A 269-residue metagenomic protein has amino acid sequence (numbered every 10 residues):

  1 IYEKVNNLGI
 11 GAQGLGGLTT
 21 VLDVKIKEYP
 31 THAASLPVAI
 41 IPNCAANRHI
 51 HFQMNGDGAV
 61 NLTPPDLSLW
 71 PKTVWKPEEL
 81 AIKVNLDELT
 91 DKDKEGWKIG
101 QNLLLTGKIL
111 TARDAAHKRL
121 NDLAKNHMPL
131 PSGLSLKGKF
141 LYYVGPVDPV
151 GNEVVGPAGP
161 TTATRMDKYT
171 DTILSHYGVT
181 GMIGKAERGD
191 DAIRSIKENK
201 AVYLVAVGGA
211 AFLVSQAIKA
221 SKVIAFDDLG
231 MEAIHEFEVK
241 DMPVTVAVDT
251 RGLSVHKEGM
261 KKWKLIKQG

Functional and structural regions predicted by a protein language model:
I1-I26, T31, T111-M242: Feature captures the catalytic cores and cofactor-binding loops of soluble hydro-lyases/lyases that act on carboxylate
K4-N61, P77-V84, A217-G269: Acidic, glycine-rich flexible loop/linker segments
H49-H51, V60-P71, N102: Small-residue-enriched flexible segments
K72-G96: Conserved AWS/pre-SET-to-SET junction and N-terminal core of the SET lysine methyltransferase domain, specifically
L80-A81, E88, G100, I109 (+1 more regions): A broadly tuned "polar low-complexity/structure-edge" signature
G96-W97, L103: Short, well-ordered loop/turn sites that connect or cap secondary structure elements
N102, K108-A112, T250: Short, charged beta-turn/beta-strand-edge "cap" motif at the junction between a beta-strand and an adjacent loop
L103-L105, Y142, V246: Short hydrophobic-aromatic micro-motifs
